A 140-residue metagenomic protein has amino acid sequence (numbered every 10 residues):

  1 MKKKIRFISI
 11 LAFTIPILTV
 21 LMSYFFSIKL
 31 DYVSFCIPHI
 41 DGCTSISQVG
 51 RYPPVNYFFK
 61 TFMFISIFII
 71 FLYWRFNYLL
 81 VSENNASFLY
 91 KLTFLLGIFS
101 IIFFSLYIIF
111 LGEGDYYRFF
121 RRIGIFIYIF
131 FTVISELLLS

Functional and structural regions predicted by a protein language model:
K2-K3, Y78-K91, Y117: Membrane-interface helix-boundary motifs at transmembrane edges
K2-L18: Alpha-helical transmembrane segments and their helix-start/interface "positive-inside/aromatic belt" motifs in integral
P16-F35: Alpha-helical transmembrane segments of multi-pass membrane proteins
Y32-P53, F110-I123: Membrane-interface interhelical loops and short amphipathic "cap" helices that link adjacent transmembrane segments
S45-I67: Interfacial helix-start motif at the membrane-water boundary
M63-V81: Transmembrane alpha-helical segments in integral membrane proteins
F88-I102: Transmembrane alpha-helical segments of multi-pass membrane proteins
S100-S140: Membrane-proximal helix-loop-helix units in multi-pass membrane proteins
